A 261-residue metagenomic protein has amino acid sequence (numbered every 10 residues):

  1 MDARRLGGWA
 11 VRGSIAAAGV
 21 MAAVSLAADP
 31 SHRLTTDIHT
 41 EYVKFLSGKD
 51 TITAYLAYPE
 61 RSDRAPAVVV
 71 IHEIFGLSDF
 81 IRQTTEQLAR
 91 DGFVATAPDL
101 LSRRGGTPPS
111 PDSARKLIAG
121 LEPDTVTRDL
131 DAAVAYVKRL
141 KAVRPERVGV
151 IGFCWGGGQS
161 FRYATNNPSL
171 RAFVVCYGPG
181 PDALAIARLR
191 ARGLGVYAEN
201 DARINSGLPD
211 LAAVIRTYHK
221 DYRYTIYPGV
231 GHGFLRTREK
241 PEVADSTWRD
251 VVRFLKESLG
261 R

Functional and structural regions predicted by a protein language model:
R4-K44, I52-Y55: An N-terminal hydrophobic leader/cap segment in hydrolases
R33-L34, Y42-R139: Serine-hydrolase catalytic machinery in alpha/beta-hydrolase-like enzymes
F93, L100, G178, Y227-G229: Active-site loop/turn elements of alpha/beta-hydrolase fold enzymes, especially the short glycine-/histidine-rich
T107-L117, P179-G193: Flexible "cap/lid" loop of the alpha/beta hydrolase fold
D131-R190: Primarily recognizes the serine-hydrolase "nucleophile elbow" in alpha/beta-hydrolase and SGNH/GDSL folds
G195-Y197: Short beta-strand/loop motif that positions the catalytic acidic residue of the alpha/beta-hydrolase fold
N200-N205: Acidic catalytic loop of the alpha/beta-hydrolase fold
R216-R261: C-terminal catalytic histidine-bearing segment of alpha/beta-hydrolase fold enzymes
